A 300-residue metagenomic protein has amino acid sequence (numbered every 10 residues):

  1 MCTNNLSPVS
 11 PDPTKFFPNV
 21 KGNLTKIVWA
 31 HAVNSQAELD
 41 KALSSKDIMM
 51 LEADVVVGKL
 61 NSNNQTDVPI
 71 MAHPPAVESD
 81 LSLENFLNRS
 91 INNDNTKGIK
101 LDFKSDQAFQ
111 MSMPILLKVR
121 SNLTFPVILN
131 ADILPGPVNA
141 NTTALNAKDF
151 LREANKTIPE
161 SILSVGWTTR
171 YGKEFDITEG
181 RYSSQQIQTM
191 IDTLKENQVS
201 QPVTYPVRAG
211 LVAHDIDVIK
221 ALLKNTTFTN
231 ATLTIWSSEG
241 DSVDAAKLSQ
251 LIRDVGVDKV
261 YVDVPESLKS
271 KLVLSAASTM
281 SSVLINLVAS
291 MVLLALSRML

Functional and structural regions predicted by a protein language model:
M1-A276, L294-M299: Phosphate-group recognition and catalysis centered on beta-loop-alpha active-site segments
S270-V288: C-terminal GPI-anchoring signal of eukaryotic secretory precursors
V288, M299-L300: Intrinsically disordered, low-complexity regulatory segments in tyrosine-phosphorylation signaling proteins
